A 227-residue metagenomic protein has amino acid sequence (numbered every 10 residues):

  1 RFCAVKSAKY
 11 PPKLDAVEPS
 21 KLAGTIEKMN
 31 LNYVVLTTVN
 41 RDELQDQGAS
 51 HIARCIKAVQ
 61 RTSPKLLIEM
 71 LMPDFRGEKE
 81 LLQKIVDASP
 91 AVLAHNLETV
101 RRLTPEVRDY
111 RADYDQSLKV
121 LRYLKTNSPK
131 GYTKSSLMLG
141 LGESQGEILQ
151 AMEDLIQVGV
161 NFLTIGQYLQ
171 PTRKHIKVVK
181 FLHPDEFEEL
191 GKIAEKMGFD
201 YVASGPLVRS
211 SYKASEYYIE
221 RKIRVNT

Functional and structural regions predicted by a protein language model:
R1-E18: Canonical Radical SAM [4Fe-4S] cluster-binding loop centered on the CxxxCxxC motif and its immediate flanking residues
A4, S20-G24, K28-N30, R54-L66 (+3 more regions): Auxiliary Fe-S-binding modules of radical SAM enzymes
K9, V35-Q45, F75-E78, A91-Y114 (+3 more regions): Conserved radical SAM core fold
D15-S20, G24-M29, Y33, T37-D42: Extended interfacial segments that mediate partner engagement and assembly in macromolecular machines
V34-L36, I68, L93-H95, L163 (+1 more regions): Hydrophobic residues within beta-strands of alpha/beta enzymes
D46-Q47, A214: Metal-dependent catalytic neighborhoods of phosphoester/phosphodiester hydrolases
Q47, H51-C55: Long, hydrophobic, well-ordered secondary-structure blocks that form the structural core and pocket-lining surfaces
